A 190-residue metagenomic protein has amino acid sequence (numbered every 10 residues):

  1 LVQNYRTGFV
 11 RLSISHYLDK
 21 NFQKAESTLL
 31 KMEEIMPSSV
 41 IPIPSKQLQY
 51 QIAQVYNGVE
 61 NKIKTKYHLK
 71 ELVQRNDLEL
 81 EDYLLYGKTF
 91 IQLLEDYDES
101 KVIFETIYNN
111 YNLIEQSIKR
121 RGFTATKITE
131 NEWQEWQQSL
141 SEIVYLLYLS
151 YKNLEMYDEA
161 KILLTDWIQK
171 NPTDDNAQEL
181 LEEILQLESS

Functional and structural regions predicted by a protein language model:
L1-S190: C-terminal luminal/periplasmic domains and tails of membrane-associated envelope-modifying transferases
